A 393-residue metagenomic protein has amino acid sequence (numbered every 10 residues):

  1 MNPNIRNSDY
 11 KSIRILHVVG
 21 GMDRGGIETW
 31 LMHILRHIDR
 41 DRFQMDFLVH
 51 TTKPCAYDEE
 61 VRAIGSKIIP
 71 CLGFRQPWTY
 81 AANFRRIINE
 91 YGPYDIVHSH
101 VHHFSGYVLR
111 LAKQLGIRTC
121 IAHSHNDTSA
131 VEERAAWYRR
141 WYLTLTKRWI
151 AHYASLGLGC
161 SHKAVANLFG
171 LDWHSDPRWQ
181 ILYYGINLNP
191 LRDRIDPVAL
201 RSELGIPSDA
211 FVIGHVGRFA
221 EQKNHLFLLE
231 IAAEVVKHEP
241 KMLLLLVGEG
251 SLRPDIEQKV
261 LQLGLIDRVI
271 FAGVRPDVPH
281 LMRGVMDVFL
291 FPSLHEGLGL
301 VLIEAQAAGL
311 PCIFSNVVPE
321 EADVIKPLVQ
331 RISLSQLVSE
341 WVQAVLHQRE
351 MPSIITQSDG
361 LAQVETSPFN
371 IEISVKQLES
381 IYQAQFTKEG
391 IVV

Functional and structural regions predicted by a protein language model:
N2-I13, H17-T79, S251-R253, I381 (+2 more regions): N-terminal strand-loop element at the rim of the active site of nucleotide-sugar-dependent glycosyltransferases
N2-R6, F84, R192-I206: A short helix/loop element that forms part of the nucleotide-sugar donor recognition site in Leloir-type
G25-H33, F211, H215-E234, S251-E257: A conserved mid-protein helix/loop that constitutes part of the nucleotide-sugar donor-binding site
G26, P352-V393: A charged, aromatic-enriched C-terminal amphipathic alpha-helix characteristic of glycosyltransferases across folds
S99-S105, S124: Short His-centered aromatic/hydrophobic patch
T144, A151-D193: A short, active-site helix/loop in glycosyltransferases that binds the activated sugar's phosphate group
V274, L294: Aromatic "clamp/platform" in nucleotide-sugar-dependent glycosyltransferases that forms part of the donor/acceptor
E321-I354: Change "using UDP/GDP/dTDP sugars" to "using nucleotide sugars
